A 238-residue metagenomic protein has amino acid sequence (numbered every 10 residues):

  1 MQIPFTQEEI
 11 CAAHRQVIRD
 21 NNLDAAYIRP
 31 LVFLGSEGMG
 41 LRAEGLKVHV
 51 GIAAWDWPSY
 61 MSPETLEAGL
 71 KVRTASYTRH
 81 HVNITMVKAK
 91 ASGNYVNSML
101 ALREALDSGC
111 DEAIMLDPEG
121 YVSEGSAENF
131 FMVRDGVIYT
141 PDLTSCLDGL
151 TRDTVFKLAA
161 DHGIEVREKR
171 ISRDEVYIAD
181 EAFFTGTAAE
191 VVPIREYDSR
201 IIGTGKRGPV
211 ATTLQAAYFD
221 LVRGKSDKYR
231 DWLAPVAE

Functional and structural regions predicted by a protein language model:
M1-Q16, M39-E238: Helix-start/capping segments and mature chain N-termini
D24-A26, D111: Short acidic/polar active-site loop segments enriched in Thr and Asp
F33-G38: Short, internal active-site loops enriched in acidic
